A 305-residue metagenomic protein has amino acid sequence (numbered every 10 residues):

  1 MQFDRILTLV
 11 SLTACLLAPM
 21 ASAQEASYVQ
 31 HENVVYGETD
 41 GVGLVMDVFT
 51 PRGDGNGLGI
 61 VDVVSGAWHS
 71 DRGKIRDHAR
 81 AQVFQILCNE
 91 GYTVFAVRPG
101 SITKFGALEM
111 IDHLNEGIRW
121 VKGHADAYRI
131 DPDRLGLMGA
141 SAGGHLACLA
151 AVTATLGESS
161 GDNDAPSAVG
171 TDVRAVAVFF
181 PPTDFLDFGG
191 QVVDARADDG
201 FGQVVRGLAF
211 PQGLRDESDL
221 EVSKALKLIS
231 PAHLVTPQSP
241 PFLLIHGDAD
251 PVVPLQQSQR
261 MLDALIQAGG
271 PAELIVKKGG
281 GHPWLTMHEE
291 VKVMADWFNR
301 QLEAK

Functional and structural regions predicted by a protein language model:
Q24-G55, G106: N-terminal cap/lid segment of alpha/beta-hydrolase-fold proteins
T39, A151-A154, G190-L234, P240 (+1 more regions): Mobile cap/lid helix-loop segments that gate and shape the active-site cleft of serine hydrolases
N56-A67: Short beta-strand element of the alpha/beta-hydrolase
K74-F95: Short amphipathic alpha-helix adjacent to the substrate-entry channel of hydrolases
E116-V193: Primarily recognizes the serine-hydrolase "nucleophile elbow" in alpha/beta-hydrolase and SGNH/GDSL folds
L244-H246, D250: Short beta-strand/loop motif that positions the catalytic acidic residue of the alpha/beta-hydrolase fold
P251-R260: Conserved alpha/beta-hydrolase "acid-adjacent" motif
K277-W284: Histidine-bearing beta->alpha loop at or near hydrolase active sites
